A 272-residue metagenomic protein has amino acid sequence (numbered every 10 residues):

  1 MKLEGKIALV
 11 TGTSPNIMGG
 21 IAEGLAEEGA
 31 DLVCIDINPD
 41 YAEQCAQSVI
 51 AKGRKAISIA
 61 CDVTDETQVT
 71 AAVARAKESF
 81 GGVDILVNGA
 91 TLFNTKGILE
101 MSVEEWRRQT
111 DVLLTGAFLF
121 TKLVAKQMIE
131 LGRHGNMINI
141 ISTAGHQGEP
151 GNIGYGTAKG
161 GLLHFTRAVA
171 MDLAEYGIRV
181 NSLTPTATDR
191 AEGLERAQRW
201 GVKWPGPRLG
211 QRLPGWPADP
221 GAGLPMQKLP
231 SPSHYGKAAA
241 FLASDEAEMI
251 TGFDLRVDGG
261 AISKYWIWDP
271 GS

Functional and structural regions predicted by a protein language model:
L3-L32: Canonical Rossmann dinucleotide-binding motif of NAD(H)/NADP(H)-dependent dehydrogenases/reductases, specifically
A30-C45: Conserved glycine-rich Rossmann-like NAD(P)H-binding loop of the short-chain dehydrogenase/reductase
G97-I98, E105-T110, P220: Substrate-binding pocket helix/loop in short-chain dehydrogenase/reductase
T121, A158, T166: Active-site helix of classical SDR
K126, E130, M171-E175, E248: Alpha-helical segment proximal to the catalytic Tyr-Lys
S142: Residue(s) in the substrate-gating loop at a strand-loop-helix junction that position the organic substrate next
Q147, A240, T251-S272: Short C-terminal tail/terminal secondary-structure segment of NAD(P)H-dependent dehydrogenase/reductase domains
